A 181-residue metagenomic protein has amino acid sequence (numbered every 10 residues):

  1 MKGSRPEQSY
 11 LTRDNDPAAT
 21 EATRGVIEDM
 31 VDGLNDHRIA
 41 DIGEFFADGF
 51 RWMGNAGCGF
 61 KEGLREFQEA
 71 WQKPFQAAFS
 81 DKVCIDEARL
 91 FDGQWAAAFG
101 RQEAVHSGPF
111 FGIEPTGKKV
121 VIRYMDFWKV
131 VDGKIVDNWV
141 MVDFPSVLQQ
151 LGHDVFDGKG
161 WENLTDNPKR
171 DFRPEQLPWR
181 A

Functional and structural regions predicted by a protein language model:
M1-A181: C-terminal and inter-domain tail/linker signature
